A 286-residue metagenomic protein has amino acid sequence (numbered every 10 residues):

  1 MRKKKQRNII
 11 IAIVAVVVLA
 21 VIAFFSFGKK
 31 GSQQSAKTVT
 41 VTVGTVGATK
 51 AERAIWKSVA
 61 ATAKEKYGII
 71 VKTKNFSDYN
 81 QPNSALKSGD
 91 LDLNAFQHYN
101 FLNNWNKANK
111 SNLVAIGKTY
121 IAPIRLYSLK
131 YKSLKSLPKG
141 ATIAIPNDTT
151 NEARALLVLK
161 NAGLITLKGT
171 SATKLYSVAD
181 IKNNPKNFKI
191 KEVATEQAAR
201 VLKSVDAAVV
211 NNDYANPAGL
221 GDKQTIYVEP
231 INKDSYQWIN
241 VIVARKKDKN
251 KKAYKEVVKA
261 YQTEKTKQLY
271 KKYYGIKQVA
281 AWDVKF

Functional and structural regions predicted by a protein language model:
M1-V41: Short, low-complexity disordered leader/linker segments with a strong preference for bacterial N-terminal type II
G44-K72, Q81: Short, polar/charged alpha-helical segment
T73-S84, T173-R200: Short helix-initiation/N-cap motifs at beta->coil->alpha
D78-Y79, G89-N103, Y120, A194-T195 (+2 more regions): Beta->alpha turn/N-cap motifs
N104-I116, L129-Y131, S204, V209 (+1 more regions): Ligand-binding "clamshell"
I116-I165, K267: A conserved helix-loop-strand patch within extracytoplasmic ligand-binding domains of the periplasmic binding
P123-L134, W238-K251: A bilobed periplasmic-binding-protein/Venus flytrap-type ligand-binding module shared by bacterial periplasmic
A153-K160, Y261-W282: Periplasmic-binding protein-like
